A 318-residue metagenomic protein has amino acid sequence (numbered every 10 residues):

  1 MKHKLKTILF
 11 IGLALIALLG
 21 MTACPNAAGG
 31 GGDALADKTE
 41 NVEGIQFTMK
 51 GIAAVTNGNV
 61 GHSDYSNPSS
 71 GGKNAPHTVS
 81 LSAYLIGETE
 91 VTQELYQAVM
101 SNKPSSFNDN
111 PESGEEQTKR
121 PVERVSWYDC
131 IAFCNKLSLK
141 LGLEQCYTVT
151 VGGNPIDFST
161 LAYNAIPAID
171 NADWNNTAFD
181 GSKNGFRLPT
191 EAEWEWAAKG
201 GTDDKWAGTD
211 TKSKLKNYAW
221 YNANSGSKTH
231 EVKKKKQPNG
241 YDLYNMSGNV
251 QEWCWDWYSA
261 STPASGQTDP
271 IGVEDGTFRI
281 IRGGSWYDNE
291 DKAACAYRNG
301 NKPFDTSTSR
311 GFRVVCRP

Functional and structural regions predicted by a protein language model:
K2-H3, A17-E43: Bacterial Sec-dependent N-terminal signal peptides
K2-I11: Bacterial N-terminal signal peptides that target proteins for export
F10-L18: Hydrophobic helical h-region of N-terminal Sec-dependent signal peptides in bacterial secretory/periplasmic proteins
G31-A53, N57, K183-F186: GGW-centered surface loops in extracellular recognition modules
N59-A83, M100, F107-E112, K228-K235 (+1 more regions): Short, polar loop/linker segments at the starts of domains and inter-domain junctions
H62-N67, S80-T209, Y258-A260, P318: Active-site microenvironments of metalloenzymes and redox enzymes
K73-H77, T202-D203, S225-K228, M246-P318: Surface-exposed recognition segments
I169-G181, K216-S247, V273, N299-F304: Short, well-ordered junction/capping motifs at the entry into regular secondary structure
